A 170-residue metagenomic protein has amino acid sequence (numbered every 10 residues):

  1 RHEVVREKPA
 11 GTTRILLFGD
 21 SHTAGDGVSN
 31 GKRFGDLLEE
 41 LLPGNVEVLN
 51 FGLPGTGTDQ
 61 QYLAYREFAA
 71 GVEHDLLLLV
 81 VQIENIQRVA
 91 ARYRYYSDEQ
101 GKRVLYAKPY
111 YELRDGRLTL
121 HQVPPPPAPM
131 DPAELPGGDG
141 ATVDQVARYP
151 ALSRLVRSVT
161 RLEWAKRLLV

Functional and structural regions predicted by a protein language model:
R1-L42, R161, K166, V170: Membrane/wall-proximal cationic-aromatic binding patches
T12, N45, E73-H74: A general structural motif
R14-F18, L49, L77: Conserved beta-strand elements of the Class I
H22-T23, P54-T56, Q82-I86, Y111: Short, solvent-exposed loop/turn segments at secondary-structure junctions
A24, N30, G57-Q60, H121: Basic, gly/Ser/Thr/Pro-rich low-complexity segments located predominantly at protein N termini
V28-F34, Y62, R66-Y106: Oxyanion-hole/transition-state-stabilizing segment in secreted/luminal serine hydrolases and related acyltransferases
E39, P43-L63, E67-A70: A conserved hydrophobic secondary-structure block that centers on an alpha-helix together with its immediately flanking
I83-V170: Serine-dependent acyl-ester chemistry module
